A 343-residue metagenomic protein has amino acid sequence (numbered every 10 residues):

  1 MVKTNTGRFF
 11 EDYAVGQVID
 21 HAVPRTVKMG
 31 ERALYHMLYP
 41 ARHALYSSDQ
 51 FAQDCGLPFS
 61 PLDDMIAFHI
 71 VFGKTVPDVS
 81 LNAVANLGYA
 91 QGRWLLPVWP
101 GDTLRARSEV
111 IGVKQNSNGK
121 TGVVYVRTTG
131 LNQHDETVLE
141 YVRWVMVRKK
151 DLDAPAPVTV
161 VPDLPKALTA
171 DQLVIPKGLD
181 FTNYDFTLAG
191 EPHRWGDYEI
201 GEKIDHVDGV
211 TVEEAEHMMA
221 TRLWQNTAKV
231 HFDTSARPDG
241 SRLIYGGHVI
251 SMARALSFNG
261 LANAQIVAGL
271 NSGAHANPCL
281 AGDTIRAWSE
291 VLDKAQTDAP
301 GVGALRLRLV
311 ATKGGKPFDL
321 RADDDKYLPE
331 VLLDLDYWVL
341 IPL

Functional and structural regions predicted by a protein language model:
M1-L87, L139, K149-L270, K326-D334 (+1 more regions): Hot-dog-fold acyl-thioester-processing enzymes
M1-V15, L96-P176, A281, W288-L343: HotDog/MaoC-like acyl-thioester-processing domains
Y35, Y89, L104-S108, V124-T128 (+4 more regions): Short, structured motif recognition centered on aromatic/hydrophobic residues
A85-L96, V110-G112, I266-N277, L292: A cross-kingdom feature marking solvent-exposed beta-strand/loop segments within repeated, beta-rich binding/scaffold
D239, H275, A295-Q296: Generic recognition of flexible, low-complexity loop/linker segments
